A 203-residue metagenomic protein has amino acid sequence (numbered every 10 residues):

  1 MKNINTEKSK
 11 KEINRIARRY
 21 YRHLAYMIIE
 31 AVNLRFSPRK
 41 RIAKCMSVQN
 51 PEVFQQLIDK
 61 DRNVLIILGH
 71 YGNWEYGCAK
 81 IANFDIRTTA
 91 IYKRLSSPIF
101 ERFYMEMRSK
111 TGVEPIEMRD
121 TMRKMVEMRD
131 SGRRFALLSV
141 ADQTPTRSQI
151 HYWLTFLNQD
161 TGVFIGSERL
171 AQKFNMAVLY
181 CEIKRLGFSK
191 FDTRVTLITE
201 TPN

Functional and structural regions predicted by a protein language model:
M1-K44: Negatively charged linear elements and acidic catalytic determinants
A31, R35-N203: Soluble catalytic domains of membrane acyltransferases
